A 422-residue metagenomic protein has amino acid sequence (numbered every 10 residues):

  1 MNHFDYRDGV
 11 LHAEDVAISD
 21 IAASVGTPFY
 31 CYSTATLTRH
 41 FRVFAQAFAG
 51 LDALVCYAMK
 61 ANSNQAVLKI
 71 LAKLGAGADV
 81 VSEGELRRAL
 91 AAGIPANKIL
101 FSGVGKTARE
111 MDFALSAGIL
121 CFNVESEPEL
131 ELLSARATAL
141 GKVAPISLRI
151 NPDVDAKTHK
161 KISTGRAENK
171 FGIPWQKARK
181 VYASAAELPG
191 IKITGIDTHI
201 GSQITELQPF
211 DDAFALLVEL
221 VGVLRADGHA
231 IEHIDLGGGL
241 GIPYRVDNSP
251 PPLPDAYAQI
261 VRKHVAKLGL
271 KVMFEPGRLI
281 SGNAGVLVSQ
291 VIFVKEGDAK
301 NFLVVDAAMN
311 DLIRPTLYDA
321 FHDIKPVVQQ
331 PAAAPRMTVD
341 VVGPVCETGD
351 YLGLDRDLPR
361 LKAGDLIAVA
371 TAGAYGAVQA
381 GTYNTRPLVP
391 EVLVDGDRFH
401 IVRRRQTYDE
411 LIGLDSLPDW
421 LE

Functional and structural regions predicted by a protein language model:
M1-A144, A183, L188-K192, E219-G222 (+2 more regions): A charged N-terminal "starter" segment
A17, I21, S33-T36, H40 (+19 more regions): General structural feature for long, well-ordered alpha-helical segments within catalytic domains of soluble enzymes
L37, K60, S82, A114 (+7 more regions): Conserved, mostly hydrophobic/aromatic
A61-S63, G84-E85, G105-K106, S126-P128 (+7 more regions): Active-site-proximal loop/turn and secondary-structure-junction residues that shape catalytic pockets, frequently
V67-L68, A91, M111-S116, L133-R136 (+6 more regions): Short acidic, glycine/serine/threonine-rich loops at helix termini
D79-V80, N123, S147, D197 (+2 more regions): Conserved beta-strand positions in the central sheet of alpha/beta enzyme cores
P152-K295, L358, N384-R386, D395: Active-site loop/helix belt of alpha/beta enzymes
I260, K267-E422: Charged (often Lys/Glu-rich) extended helix/loop segments that serve as interaction or gating elements
